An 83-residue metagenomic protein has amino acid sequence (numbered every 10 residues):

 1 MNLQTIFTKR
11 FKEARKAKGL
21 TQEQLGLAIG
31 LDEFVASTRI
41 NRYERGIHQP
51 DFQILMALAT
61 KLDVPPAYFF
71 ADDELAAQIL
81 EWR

Functional and structural regions predicted by a protein language model:
M1, T60, F70-R83: Short, charged recognition helix plus adjacent turn of helix-turn-helix-like nucleic-acid-binding domains
M1-A17: A short, Lys/Arg-rich alpha-helix, primarily the initiator
K9, G19-L20, V35, P50-Q53: Residue-level signal for the short linker/turn that defines the boundary of a DNA-recognition helix
K12, E23, L27, M56: Residues within the helices of the helix-turn-helix
K16, G30-L31, R45-I47, E74: Residue-level detection of the helix-turn-helix DNA-binding "recognition helix"
G19-R42: Short alpha-helical DNA-recognition segment
T38, R42, Q53, A71: Base-recognition residues in the alpha-helical recognition helix of bacterial helix-turn-helix
I47, D51-Y68: DNA major-groove recognition helix of helix-turn-helix/homeodomain DNA-binding modules
